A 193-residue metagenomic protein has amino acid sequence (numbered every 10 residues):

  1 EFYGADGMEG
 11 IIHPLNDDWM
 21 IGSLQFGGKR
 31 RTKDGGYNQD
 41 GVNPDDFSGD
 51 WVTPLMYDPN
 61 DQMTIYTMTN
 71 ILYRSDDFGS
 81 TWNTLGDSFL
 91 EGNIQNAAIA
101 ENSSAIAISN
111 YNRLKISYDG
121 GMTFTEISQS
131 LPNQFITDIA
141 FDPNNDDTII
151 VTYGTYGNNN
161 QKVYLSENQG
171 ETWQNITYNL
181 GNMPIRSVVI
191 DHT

Functional and structural regions predicted by a protein language model:
E1-T193: Beta-propeller blade termini and top-face loops
